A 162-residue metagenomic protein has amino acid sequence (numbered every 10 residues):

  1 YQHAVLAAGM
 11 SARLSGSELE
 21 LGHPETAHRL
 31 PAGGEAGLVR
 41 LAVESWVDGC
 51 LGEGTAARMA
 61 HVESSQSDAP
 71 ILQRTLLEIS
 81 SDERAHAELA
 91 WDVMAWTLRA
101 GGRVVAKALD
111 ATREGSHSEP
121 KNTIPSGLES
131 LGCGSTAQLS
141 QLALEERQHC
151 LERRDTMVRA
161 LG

Functional and structural regions predicted by a protein language model:
Y1-G162: Non-heme di-metal
